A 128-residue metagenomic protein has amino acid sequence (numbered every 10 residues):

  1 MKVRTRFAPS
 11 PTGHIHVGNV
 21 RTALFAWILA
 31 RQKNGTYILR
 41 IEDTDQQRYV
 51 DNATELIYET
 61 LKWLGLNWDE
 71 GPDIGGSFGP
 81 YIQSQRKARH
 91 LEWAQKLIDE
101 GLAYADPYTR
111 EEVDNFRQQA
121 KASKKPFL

Functional and structural regions predicted by a protein language model:
M1-A122: N-terminal Rossmann-like or analogous alpha/beta NTP/dinucleotide-binding catalytic cores that position adenine
S123-L128: Acidic, His- and aromatic-enriched active-site or binding-groove loops in soluble protein domains that engage sugars
